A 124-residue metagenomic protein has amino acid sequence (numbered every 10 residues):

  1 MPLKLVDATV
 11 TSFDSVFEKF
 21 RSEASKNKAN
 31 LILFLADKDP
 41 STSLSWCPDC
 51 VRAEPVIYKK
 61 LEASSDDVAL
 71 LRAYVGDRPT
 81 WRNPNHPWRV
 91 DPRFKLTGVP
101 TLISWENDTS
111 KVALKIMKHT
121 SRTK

Functional and structural regions predicted by a protein language model:
M1-K38, A73: N-terminal leader/targeting and pre-domain segments
S12-D14, D77-W81, S121-K124: A short acidic, often aromatic-flanked loop/helix-cap motif at beta-alpha or helix-coil junctions that lines enzyme
E18-K19, P87-V90: Eukaryotic intrinsically disordered and solvent-exposed regulatory patches
K26-A29, S65-V68, T97: Eukaryote-biased feature marking scaffold/signaling PDZ-domain proteins and nuclear chromatin regulators
K38-V56: Conserved redox-active cysteine motifs that mediate thiol-disulfide chemistry, especially di-cysteine Cys-X(1-2)-Cys
P40-T42, P79-W81, K111: Eukaryotic short linear interaction motifs
L61-H86: Thiol-based oxidoreductase modules, predominantly thioredoxin-like and allied folds used for disulfide exchange
P92-K124: Non-catalytic, surface beta->alpha helical segment in thiol-disulfide oxidoreductase systems
